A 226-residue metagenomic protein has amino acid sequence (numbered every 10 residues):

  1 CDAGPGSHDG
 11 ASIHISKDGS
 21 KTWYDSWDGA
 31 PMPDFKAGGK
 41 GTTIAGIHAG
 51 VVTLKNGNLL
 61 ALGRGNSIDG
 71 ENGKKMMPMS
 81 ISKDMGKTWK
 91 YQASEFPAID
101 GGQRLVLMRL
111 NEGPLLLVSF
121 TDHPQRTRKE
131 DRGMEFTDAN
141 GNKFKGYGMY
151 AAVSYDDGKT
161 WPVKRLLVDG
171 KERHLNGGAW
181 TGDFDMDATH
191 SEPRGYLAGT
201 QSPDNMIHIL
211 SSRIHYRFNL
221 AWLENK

Functional and structural regions predicted by a protein language model:
C1-K226: Asp-box/BNR beta-propeller blade signature and adjacent active/binding-site loops in extracellular glycan-interacting
